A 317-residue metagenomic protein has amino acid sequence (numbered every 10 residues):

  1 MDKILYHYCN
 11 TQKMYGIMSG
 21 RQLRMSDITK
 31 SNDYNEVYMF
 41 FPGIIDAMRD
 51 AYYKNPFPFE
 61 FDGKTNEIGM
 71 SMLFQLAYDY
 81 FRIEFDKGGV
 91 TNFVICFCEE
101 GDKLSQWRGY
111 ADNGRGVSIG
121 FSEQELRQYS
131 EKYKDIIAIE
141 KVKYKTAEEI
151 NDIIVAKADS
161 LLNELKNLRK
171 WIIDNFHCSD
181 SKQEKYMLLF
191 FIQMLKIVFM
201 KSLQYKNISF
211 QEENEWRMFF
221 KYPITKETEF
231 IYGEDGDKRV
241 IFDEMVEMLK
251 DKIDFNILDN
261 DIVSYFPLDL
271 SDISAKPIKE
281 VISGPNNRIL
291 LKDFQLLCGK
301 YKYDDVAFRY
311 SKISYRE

Functional and structural regions predicted by a protein language model:
M1-E317: Partner-binding and oligomerization surfaces adjacent to conserved cores of proteins that assemble macromolecular
